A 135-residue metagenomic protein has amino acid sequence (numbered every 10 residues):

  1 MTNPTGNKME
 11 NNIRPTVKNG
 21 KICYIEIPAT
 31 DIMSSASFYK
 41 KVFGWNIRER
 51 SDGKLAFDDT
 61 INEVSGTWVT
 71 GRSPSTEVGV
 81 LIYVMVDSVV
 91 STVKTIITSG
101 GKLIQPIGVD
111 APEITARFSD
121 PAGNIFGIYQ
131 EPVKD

Functional and structural regions predicted by a protein language model:
T2-S34, E63, V80-I82, P132-D135: N-terminal beta-strand motif that seeds the catalytic metal site of vicinal oxygen chelate
N19-I22, E26-S65, P112: Core segments of cupin and vicinal oxygen chelate
I25, E49, T70, R117 (+1 more regions): Short beta->alpha transition motifs characteristic of CBS
I32, V84-I125: Vicinal oxygen chelate
N46, G66, K102-P106: A short linear hydrophobic-aromatic micro-motif
F57-N62, F118-P121, E131: Active-site beta-strand termini and strand-to-loop segments that position acidic
N62-T67, N124-F126: Short, charged/polar, Gly/Pro-enriched secondary-structure boundary elements
S75-E77: Domain-length accessory/inserted modules outside core catalytic folds
